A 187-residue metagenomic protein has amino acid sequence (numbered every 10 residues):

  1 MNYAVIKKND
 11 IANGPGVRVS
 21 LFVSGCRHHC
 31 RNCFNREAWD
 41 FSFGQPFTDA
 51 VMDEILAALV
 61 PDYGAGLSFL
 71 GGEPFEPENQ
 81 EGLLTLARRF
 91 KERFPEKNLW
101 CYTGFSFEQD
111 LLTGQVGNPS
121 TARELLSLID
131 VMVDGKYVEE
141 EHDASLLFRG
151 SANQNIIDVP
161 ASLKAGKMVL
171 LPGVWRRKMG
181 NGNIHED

Functional and structural regions predicted by a protein language model:
M1-F22, R27, R31, N35-F43 (+1 more regions): N-terminal [4Fe-4S]-dependent radical SAM core
M1-Y3, V17, N35-C101, F105-Q115 (+2 more regions): Conserved Radical SAM active-site core
E76, E140-E141: Short glycine-rich, flexible loops that bind phosphorylated cofactors or substrates
L86-K91, H142-D187: P-loop/Walker A phosphate-binding loop and immediately adjacent motor/lid segment at beta-alpha junctions
E124-S127, G150: Short, conserved loop/helix-junction motifs that constitute active-site signature segments in enzyme catalytic cores
D130: Receiver (REC) domain switch/active-site residues of two-component response regulators
